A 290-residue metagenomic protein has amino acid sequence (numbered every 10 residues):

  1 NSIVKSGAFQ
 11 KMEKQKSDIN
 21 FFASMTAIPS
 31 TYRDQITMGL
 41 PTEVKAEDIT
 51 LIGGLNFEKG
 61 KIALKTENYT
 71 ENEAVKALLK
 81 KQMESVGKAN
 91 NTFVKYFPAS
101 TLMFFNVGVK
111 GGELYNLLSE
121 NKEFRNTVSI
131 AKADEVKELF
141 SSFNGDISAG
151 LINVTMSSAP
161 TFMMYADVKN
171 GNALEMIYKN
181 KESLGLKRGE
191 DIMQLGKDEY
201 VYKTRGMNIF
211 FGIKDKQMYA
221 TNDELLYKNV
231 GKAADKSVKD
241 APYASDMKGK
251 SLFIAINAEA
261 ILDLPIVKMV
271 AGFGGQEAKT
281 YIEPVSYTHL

Functional and structural regions predicted by a protein language model:
N1-S6, G145-Y243: Single conserved position on a long alpha-helix in the C-terminal lobe of the eukaryotic protein kinase
S2-E13, K81-Y96, F124-N126, G185-L186 (+1 more regions): Short amphipathic alpha-helical linker/capping segments at the junctions of internal repeats and modular domains
G7-M103, I256-L290: Leucine-rich, highly hydrophobic segment in Treponema pallidum outer-membrane-associated proteins
G7-P29, F57, F93-Y96, S100-G111 (+4 more regions): Long, low-complexity, Ser/Thr/Gly/Pro-rich intrinsically disordered segments that act as flexible linkers and assembly
P29-D34, E67-N72, R125-K132, E182-R188: Generic detector of short, locally flexible boundary/turn motifs and exposed helical patches
I36-E47, K81-S85, A131-G145, K181-R188 (+2 more regions): Short, solvent-exposed secondary-structure boundary motifs
T37, L51-I52, E58-K61, F143 (+7 more regions): Intrinsically disordered, low-complexity segments enriched in small/polar residues
A74-L79, N116, E175-M176, V230-A233: A short, polar/proline- and glycine-enriched secondary-structure boundary/capping micro-motif
